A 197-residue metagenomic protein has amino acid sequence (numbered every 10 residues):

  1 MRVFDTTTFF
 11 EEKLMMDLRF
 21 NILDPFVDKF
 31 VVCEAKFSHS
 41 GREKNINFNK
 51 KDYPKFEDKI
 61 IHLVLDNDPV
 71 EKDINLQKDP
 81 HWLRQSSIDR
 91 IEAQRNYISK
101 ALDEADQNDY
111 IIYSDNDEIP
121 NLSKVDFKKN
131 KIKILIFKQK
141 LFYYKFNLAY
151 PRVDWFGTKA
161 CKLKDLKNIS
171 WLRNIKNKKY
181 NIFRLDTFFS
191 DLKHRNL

Functional and structural regions predicted by a protein language model:
M1-P25, C33: N-proximal low-complexity "stem/linker" segments adjacent to membrane-targeting elements
V3, D24-S38, F56-I61: Short loop->beta transition adjacent to catalytic acidic/histidine clusters or analogous donor-positioning motifs
V3, D28, D109, D117 (+1 more regions): Conserved acidic residues
F10-E12, K36-S38, N67-V70, D117-I119 (+1 more regions): Short, solvent-exposed loop/turn segments at secondary-structure junctions
F20-D28, D126-K133: Short, surface-exposed basic-aromatic patches at helix termini and helix-loop junctions that form
F30, H62-V64, I134-I136: Conserved beta-strand scaffold positions in the cores of enzyme catalytic domains, especially in NTP/NDP-utilizing
F37-Y113, L122: Active-site-proximal specificity loops/subdomain of glycosyltransferases
E118-L197: Conserved catalytic core of nucleotide-sugar-dependent glycosyltransferases
